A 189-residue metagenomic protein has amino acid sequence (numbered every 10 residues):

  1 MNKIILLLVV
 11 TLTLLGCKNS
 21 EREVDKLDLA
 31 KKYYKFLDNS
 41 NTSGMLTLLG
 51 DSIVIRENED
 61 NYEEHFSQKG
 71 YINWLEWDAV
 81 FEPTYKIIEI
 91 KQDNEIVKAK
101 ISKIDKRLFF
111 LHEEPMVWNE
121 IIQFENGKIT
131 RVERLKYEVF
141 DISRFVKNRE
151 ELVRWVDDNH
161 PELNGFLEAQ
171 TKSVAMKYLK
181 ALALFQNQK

Functional and structural regions predicted by a protein language model:
I4-L15: Sec-dependent N-terminal signal peptides
G16-N39, Q188-K189: Short, low-complexity N-terminal intrinsically disordered segments enriched in polar/charged residues
S40-R56: Short, well-ordered alpha-helical segments enriched in acidic and aromatic residues
G70-H112, M116: Surface-exposed, charged secondary-structure patches
I96-R144: Exposed beta-sheet edge and beta->alpha loop/turn motif
V132-K189: Low-complexity, intrinsically disordered terminal/linker segments enriched in charged and Gly/Pro repeats
